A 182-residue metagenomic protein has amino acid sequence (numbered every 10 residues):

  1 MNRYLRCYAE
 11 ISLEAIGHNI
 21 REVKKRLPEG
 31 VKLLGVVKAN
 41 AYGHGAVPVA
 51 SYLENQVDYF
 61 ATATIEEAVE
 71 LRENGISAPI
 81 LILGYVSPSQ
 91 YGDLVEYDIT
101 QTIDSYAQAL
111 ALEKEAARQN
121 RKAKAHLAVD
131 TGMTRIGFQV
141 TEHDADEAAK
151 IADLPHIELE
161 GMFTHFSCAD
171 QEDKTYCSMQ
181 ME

Functional and structural regions predicted by a protein language model:
R3, C7-E10, G17-H18, P28-E182: Active-site-proximal beta-alpha core segment in soluble small-molecule metabolic enzymes
